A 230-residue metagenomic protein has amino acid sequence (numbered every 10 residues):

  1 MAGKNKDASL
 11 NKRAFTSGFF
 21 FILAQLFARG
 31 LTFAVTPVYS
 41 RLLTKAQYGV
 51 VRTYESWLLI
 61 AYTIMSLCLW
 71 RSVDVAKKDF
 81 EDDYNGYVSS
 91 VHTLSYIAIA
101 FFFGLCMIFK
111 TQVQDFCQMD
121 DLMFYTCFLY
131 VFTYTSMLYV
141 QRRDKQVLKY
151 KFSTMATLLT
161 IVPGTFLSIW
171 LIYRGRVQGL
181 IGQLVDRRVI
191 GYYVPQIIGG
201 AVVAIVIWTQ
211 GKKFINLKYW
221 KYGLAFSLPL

Functional and structural regions predicted by a protein language model:
M1-L31, S89, W220-L230: N-terminal membrane topogenesis motif
N5-R13, S40-Y48, A61-L94, K145-K151: Transmembrane-helix boundary and interhelical linker motifs in polytopic inner-membrane proteins
K12, L43-Y54, D79-S90, A100-F128 (+1 more regions): Membrane-interface helix-capping segments at transmembrane helix termini in multi-pass transporters
F15-A28, N85-G86, F124-V131, R143-W170: Alpha-helical transmembrane segments of multi-pass membrane transporters/permeases
Q25, G30-T36, A46, R52-K77 (+2 more regions): Small-residue-rich midsections of specific transmembrane alpha-helices
Q25, R29, S56-L59, I99 (+3 more regions): Residue-level recognition of pore/gate-forming positions within transmembrane alpha-helices of multi-pass
I60-I64, Y96, A100-G104, I108 (+4 more regions): Alpha-helical transmembrane segments of multi-pass membrane proteins
D121-Y125, T154-K212, Y222: Hydrophobic alpha-helical transmembrane segments
